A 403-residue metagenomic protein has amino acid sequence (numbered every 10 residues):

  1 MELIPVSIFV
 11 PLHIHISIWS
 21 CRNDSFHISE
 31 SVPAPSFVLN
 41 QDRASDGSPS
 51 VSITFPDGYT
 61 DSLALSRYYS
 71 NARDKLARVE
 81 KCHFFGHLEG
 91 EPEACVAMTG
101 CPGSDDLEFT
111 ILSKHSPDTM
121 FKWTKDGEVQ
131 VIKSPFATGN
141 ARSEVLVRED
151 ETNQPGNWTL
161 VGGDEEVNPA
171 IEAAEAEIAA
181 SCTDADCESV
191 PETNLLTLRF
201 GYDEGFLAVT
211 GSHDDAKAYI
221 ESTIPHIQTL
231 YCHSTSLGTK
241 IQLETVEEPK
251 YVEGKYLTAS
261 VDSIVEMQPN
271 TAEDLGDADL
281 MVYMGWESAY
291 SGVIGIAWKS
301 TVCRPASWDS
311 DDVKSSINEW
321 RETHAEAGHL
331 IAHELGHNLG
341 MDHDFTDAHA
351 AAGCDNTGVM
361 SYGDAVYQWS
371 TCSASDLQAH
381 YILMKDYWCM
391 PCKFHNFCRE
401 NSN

Functional and structural regions predicted by a protein language model:
L3-V6, I14-K133, V261-P269: N-terminal prosegments of processed precursors
N23-G47, S52, A141-S310, E322: Fold-level signature of zinc-dependent metallopeptidase catalytic domains
H87, S361, R399: Residue-level detector of conserved, well-ordered beta-strand and adjacent loop positions that form binding/recognition
G103, G156, E192-L196, Q368-K385 (+1 more regions): Loop-rich non-cytosolic ectodomains and luminal regions
S104-H115, D279-W286, S316: Short, hydrophobic/proline-enriched secondary-structure or compact coil segments at domain edges
E244-D262, V293, R304-L383: The catalytic-center signature of Zn2+-dependent metalloproteases
W388-N403: Pan-zinc metallopeptidase signature
